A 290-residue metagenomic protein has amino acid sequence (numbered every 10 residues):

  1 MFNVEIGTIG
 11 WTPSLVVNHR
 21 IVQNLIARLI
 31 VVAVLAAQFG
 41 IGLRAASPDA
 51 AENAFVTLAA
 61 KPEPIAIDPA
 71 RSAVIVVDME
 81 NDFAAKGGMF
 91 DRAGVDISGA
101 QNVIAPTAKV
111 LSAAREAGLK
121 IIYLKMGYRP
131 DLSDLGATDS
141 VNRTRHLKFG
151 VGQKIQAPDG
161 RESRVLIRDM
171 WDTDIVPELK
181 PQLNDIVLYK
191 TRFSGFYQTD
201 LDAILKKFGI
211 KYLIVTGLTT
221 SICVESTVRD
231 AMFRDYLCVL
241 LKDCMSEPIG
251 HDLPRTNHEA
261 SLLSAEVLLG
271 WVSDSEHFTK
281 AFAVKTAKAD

Functional and structural regions predicted by a protein language model:
M1-I26: N-terminal secretory signal peptides that target proteins for export/translocation
N24, G42-A73, A100, K109 (+3 more regions): Active-site-adjacent betaalpha module
R28-G40: Bacterial N-terminal signal peptides
S72-A84: Acidic-leg catalytic submotif of subtilisin-like serine proteases
V76, Y123, L240: Short beta-strand "acidic-cap" motif of Rossmann-like dinucleotide-binding folds
M79, M126, D243: Active-site loop/turn elements of alpha/beta-hydrolase fold enzymes, especially the short glycine-/histidine-rich
A84-A100, G250-L253: Acidic/histidine-rich helix-loop elements that form or flank divalent-metal/phosphate-binding sites at the catalytic
Y123-L132, T138: Catalytic-core segment of enzymes that process non-peptidic bonds
